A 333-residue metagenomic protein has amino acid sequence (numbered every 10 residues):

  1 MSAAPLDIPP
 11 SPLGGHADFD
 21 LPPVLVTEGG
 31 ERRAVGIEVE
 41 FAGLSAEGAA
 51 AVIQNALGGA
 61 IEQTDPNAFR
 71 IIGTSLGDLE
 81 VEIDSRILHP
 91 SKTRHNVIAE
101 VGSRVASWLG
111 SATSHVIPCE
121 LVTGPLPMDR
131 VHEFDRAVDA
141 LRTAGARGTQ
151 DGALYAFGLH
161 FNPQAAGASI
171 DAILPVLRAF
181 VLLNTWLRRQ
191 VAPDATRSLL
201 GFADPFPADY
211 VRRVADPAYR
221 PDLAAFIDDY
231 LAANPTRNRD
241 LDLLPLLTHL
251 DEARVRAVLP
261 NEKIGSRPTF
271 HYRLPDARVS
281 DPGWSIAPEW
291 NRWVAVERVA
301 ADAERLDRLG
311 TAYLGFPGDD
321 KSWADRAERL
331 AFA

Functional and structural regions predicted by a protein language model:
M1-S2, F161: N-terminal cationic amphipathic segment used for targeting or macromolecule association
S2-C119, P125-D139, A168, A172-R178 (+1 more regions): C-terminal accessory/tail domains of diverse enzymes
A106-S111, T143-A153: Catalytic micro-motifs at enzyme active sites that drive phosphoryl/nucleotidyl and oxygen chemistry
A153-H160: Short, conserved phosphate-binding/catalytic loop or strand-edge motifs used in phosphoryl-/nucleotidyl-transfer
H160-N162, H271: Structured core elements
Q164-A166: Catalytic palm subdomain of template-directed nucleic-acid polymerases, centered on the conserved carboxylate motif
